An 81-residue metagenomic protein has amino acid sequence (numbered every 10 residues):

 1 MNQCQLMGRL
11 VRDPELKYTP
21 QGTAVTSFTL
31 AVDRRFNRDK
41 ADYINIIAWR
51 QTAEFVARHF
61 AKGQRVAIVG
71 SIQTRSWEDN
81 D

Functional and structural regions predicted by a protein language model:
M1-D81: Single-stranded nucleic acid-binding surfaces, predominantly the OB-fold ssDNA-binding core
